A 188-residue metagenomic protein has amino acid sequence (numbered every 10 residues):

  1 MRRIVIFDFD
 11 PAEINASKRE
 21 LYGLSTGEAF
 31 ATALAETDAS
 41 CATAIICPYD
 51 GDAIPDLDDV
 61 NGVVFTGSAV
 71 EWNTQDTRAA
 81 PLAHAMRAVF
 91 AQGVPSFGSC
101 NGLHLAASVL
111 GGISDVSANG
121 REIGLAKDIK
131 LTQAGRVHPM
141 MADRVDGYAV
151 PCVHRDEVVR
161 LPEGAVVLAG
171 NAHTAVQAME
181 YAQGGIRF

Functional and structural regions predicted by a protein language model:
M1-T77, P81: N-terminal beta1-alpha1 cap of cysteine-dependent amidohydrolase-like domains
V5-F7, A44-I46, V64, F97 (+4 more regions): Hydrophobic/aromatic beta-strand patches that form the interior of the parallel beta-sheet core in alpha/beta enzyme
P11-A12, D50, A69-E71, H104 (+3 more regions): Short, solvent-exposed loop/turn segments at secondary-structure junctions
A16-S17, T74-Q75, A107-V109, P162 (+1 more regions): Short glycine-/acidic-enriched loop or helix-start segments at secondary-structure transitions that form or flank
E28, T32, H104, R155-D156: Active-site phosphate/pyrophosphate- and oxyanion-stabilizing loops and adjacent acidic/basic residues in soluble
S68-G135: Cysteine-nucleophile active-site neighborhood
G111-F188: Pocket-forming structural segment of enzyme catalytic cores
